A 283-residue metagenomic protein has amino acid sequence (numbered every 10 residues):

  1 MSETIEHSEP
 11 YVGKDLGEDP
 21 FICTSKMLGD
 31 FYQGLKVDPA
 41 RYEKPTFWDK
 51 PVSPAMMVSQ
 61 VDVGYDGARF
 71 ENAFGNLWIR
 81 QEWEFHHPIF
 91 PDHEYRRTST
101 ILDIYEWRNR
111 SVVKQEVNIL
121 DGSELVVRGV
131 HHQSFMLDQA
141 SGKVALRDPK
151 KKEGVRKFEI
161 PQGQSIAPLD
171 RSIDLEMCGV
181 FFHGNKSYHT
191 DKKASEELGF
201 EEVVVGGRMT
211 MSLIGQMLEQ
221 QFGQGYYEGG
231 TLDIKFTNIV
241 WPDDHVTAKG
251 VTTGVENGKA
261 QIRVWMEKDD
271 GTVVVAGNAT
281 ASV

Functional and structural regions predicted by a protein language model:
M1-L16, W78-Q81, F85-A167, T231 (+2 more regions): HotDog/MaoC-like acyl-thioester-processing domains
M1-R80, A140-E228: Hot-dog-fold acyl-thioester-processing enzymes
